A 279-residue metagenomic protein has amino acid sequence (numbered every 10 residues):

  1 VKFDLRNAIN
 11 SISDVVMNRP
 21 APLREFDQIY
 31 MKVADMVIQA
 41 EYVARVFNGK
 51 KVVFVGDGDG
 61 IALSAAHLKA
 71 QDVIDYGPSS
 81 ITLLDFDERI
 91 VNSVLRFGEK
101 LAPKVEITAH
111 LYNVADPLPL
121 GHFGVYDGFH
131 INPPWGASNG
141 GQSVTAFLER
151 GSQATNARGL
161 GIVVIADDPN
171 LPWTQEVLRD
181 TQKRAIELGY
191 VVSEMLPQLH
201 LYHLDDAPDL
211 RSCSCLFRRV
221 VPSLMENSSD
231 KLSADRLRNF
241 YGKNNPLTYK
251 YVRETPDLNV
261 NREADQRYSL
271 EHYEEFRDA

Functional and structural regions predicted by a protein language model:
V1-D72, L84, H272-A279: S-adenosyl-L-methionine
K32, D59-A62, E88, A115 (+2 more regions): Short acidic, S/G/P-rich loop/turn micro-motifs used as interaction or catalytic elements
D75-F86: Conserved SAM-binding motif I beta-strand of class I
L84-G124, G128: S-adenosyl-L-methionine
A137-G151: A short, conserved alpha-helix within the catalytic core of class I
T155-P169: Conserved beta-strand signature within the Rossmann-like core of class I S-adenosyl-L-methionine
P172-T248: Class I S-adenosyl-L-methionine
D230-D278: Short, cationic low-complexity segments
